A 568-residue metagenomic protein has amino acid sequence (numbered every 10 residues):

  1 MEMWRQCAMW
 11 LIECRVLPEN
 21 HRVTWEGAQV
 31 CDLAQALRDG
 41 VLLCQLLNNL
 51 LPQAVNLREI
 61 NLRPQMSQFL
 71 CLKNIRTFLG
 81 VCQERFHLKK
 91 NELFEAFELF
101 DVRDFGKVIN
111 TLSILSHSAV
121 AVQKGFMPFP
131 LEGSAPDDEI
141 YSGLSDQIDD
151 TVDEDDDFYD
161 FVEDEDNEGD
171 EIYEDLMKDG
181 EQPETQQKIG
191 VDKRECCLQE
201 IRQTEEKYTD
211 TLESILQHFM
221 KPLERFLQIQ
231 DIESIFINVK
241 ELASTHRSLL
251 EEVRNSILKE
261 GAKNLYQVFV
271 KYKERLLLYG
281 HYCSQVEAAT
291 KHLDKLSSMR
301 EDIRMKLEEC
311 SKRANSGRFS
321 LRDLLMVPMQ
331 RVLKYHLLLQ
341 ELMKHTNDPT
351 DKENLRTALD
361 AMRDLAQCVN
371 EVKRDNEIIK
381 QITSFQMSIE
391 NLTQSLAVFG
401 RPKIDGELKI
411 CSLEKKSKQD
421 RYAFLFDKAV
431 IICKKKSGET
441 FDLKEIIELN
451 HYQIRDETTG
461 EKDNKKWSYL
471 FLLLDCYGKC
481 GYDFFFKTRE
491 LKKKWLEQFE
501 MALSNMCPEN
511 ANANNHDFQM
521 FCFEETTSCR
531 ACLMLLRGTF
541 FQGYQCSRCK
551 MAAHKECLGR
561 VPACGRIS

Functional and structural regions predicted by a protein language model:
M1-L396, K416-D420, E461, Y477-K479 (+6 more regions): An all-alpha helical bundle fold corresponding to the catalytic cores of small-GTPase guanine nucleotide exchange
V162-E163, P222, R356, E390-E525 (+1 more regions): Structured beta-rich ligand-binding regulatory domains in large eukaryotic signaling proteins
